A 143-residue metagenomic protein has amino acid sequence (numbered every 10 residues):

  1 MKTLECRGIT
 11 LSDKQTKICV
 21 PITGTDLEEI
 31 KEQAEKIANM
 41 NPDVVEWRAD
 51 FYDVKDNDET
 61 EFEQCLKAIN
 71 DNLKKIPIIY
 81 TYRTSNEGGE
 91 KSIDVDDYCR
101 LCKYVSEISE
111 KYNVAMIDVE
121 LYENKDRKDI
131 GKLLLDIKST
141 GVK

Functional and structural regions predicted by a protein language model:
M1-E32: N-terminal amphipathic alpha-helix/helix-capping segment at the start of soluble metabolic enzymes
T3, T16, E32-V54, E61 (+2 more regions): N-terminal beta-strand-loop-alpha-helix module at the start of alpha/beta ligand-binding or catalytic domains
K14-I18, N41-D43, L73-I78, Y112-A115 (+1 more regions): Short, well-ordered coil/turn segments that N-cap beta-strands
K14-T25, Y52, N86-E90, K143: Acidic/glycine-enriched edge-of-secondary-structure segments
T23, V44-V54, T81, L101-K128 (+2 more regions): Catalytic beta/alpha-barrel core
T25-A38, I93-E107: Short, acidic/polar
E59-N86, E107-I108, L133-K143: Alpha-helix-loop-beta-strand connector modules within alpha/beta enzyme cores
G89-V95, K128-G131: Short, conserved acidic/polar surface loops in the N-terminal third of protein domains
